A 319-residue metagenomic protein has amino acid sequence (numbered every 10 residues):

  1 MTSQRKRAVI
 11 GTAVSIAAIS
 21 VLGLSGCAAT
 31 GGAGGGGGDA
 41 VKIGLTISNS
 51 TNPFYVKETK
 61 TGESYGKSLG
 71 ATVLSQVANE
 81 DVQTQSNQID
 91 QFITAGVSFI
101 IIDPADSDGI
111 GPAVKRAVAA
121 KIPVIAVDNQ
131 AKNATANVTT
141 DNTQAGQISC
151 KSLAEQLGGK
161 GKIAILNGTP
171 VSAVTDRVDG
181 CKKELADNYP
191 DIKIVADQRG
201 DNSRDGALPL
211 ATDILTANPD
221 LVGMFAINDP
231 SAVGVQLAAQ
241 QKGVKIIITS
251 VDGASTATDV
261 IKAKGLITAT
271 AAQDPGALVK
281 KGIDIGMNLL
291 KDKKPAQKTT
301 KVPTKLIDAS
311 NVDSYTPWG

Functional and structural regions predicted by a protein language model:
T2-T12, I16-A18, G26-G319: A residue-level marker of the well-folded mature domains of exported/periplasmic proteins
